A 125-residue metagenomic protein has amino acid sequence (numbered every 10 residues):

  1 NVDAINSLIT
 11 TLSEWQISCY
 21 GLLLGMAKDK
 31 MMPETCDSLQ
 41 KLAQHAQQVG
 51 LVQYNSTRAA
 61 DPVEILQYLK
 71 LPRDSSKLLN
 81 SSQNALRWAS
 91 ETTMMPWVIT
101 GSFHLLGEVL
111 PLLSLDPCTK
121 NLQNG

Functional and structural regions predicted by a protein language model:
N1-Q48: Nucleotide phosphate-binding/pyrophosphate-handling subdomain across enzymes that bind or process nucleotide phosphates
D3, S7, A60, H104: Conserved active-site and cofactor/substrate-binding residues in soluble primary-metabolism enzymes
I9, G21-L24, G50, L66 (+2 more regions): Generic hydrophobic alpha-helical scaffold/packing signal
L12, A43, L69, L113-P117: Active-site catalytic pocket residues across diverse enzymes, especially alpha/beta-hydrolases
L24-K28, Y54, G101: Cofactor-binding loop segments of dinucleotide-utilizing enzymes, especially the Rossmann-like FAD- and NAD(P)+-binding
M31-P96: C-terminal helical cap/extension that packs against the catalytic core of soluble nucleotide-cofactor enzymes
Y54-R58, C118-G125: Short, flexible loop segments at boundaries between secondary-structure elements
N84-S114: A glycine-rich beta-strand to alpha-helix segment that forms a phosphate/ribose-binding loop at ligand/cofactor sites
